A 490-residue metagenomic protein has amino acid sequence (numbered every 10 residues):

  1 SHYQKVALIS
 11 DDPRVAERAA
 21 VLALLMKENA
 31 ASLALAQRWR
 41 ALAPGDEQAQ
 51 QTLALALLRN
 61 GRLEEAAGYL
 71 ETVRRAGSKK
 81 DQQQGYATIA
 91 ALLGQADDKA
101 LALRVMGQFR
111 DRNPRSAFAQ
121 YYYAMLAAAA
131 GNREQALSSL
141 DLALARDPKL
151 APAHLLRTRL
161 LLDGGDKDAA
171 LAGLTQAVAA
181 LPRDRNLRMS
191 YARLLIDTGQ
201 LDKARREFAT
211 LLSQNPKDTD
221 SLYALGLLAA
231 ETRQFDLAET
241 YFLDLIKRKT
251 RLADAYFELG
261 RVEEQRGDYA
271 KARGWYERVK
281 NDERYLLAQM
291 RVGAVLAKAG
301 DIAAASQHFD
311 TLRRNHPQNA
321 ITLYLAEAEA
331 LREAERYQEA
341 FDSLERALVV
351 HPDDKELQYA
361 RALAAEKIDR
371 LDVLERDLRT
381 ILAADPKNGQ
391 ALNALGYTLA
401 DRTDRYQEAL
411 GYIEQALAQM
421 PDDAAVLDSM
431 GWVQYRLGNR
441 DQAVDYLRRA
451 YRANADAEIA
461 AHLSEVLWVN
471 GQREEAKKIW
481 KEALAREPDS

Functional and structural regions predicted by a protein language model:
L8-I9, L42-A43, A76-S78, R112 (+11 more regions): Structural marker of alpha-solenoid helical repeat scaffolds
D12-P13, D46, S116, L150 (+10 more regions): Residue-level recognition of tetratricopeptide repeat
V15-A16, A49, Q83, A119 (+10 more regions): TPR alpha-solenoid repeat register
R18-A19, T52, T88, Y122 (+10 more regions): Canonical tetratricopeptide repeat
V21, L55, A90-A91, M125 (+10 more regions): Residue-level recognition of tetratricopeptide repeat
L25, R59, Q95, A129 (+10 more regions): Register position in tetratricopeptide repeats
